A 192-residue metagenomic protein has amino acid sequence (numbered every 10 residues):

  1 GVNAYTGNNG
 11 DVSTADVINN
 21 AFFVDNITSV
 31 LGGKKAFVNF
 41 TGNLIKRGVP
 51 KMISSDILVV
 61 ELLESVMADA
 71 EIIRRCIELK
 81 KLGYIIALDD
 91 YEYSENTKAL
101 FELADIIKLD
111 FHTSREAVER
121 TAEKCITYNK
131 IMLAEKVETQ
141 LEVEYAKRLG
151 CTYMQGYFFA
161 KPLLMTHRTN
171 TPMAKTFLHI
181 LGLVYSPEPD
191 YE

Functional and structural regions predicted by a protein language model:
V2-G7, I57, E61-M67, D89-Y93 (+1 more regions): EAL-family c-di-GMP phosphodiesterase catalytic domain
V12-E78, Y84, E95: Catalytic core of bacterial c-di-GMP phosphodiesterases, primarily the EAL and HD-GYP domains, capturing alpha-helical
I72-G83, E119-N129: Surface-exposed amphipathic alpha-helices with a cationic face
